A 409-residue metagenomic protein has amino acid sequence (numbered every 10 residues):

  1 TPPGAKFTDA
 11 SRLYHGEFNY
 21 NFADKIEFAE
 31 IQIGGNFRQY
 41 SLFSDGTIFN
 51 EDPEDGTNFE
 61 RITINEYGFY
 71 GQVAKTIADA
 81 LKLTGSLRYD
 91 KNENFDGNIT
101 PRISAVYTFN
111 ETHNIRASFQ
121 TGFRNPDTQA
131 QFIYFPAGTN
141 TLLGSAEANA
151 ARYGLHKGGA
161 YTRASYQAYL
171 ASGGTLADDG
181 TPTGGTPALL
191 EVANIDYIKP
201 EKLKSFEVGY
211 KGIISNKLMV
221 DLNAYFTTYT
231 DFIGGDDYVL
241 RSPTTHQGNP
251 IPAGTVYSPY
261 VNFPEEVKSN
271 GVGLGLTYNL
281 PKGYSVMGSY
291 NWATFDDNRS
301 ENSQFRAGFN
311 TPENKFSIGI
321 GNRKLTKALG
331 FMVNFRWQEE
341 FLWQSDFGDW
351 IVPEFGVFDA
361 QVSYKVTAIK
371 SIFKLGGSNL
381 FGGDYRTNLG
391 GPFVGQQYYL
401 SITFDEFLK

Functional and structural regions predicted by a protein language model:
T1-E54, F59-F95, D221, M287: Face-selective signature of the C-terminal outer-membrane beta-barrel domain
A10-Y14, T63-Y67, G97-I99, K202-F206 (+5 more regions): Residues that define the transmembrane beta-barrel architecture of outer-membrane proteins
G16-F22, F69-K75, I103-Y107, V208-G212 (+7 more regions): Residues on the lipid-exposed face of transmembrane beta-strands in outer-membrane beta-barrel proteins
F22-I26, K75-D79, Y107-E111, K202 (+8 more regions): Outer-membrane beta-barrel strand-turn architecture
I33-Q39, G85-Y89, A117-T121, A130 (+5 more regions): Transmembrane beta-barrel strands of outer-membrane/channel proteins
D79, K217-S345, T403-L408: Gram-negative outer-membrane beta-barrel transporters
F123, T326-A328, R336-Q344, D349-K409: C-terminal beta-signal and adjacent terminal beta-strands/loops of Gram-negative outer-membrane beta-barrel proteins
A148-T255: Membrane-embedded beta-barrel scaffold of Gram-negative outer-membrane proteins
